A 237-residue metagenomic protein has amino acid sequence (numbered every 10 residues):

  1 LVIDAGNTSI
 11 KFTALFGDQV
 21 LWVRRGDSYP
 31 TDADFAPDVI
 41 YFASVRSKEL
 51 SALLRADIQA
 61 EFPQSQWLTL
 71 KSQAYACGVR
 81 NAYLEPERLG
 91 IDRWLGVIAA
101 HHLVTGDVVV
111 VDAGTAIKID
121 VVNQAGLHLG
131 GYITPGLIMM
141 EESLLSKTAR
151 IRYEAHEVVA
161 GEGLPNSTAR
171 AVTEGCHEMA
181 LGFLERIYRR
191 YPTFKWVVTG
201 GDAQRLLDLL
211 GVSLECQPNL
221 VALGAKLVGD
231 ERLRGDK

Functional and structural regions predicted by a protein language model:
L1-L21, A100, G106-H128, L144 (+1 more regions): Gly/Thr-rich phosphate-binding beta-strand-loop-beta motif of the actin/hexokinase/Hsp70
I10, G17-D57, I138, S143 (+3 more regions): N-terminal phosphate-binding loop and adjacent alpha-helix
P37-R46, W67-L70, T193-D202: Short glycine-rich phosphate-binding loop at a beta-alpha junction
Q66-G78: A short, structured active-site edge motif that brings together acidic residues
C77-V108, A222-L233: Conserved phosphate-binding catalytic cores of ATP/NTP-utilizing and phosphoryl-transfer enzymes
H102-T105, L129-R170, V228: Glycine-rich phosphate-binding loop plus the immediately following alpha-helix
A149, L214-K237: Glycine-rich phosphate-binding/hydrolytic loop that grips phosphoryl groups
A160-K195, D202-R205, S213-L214: Adenine-nucleotide phosphate-binding core of ATP-dependent small-molecule kinases
